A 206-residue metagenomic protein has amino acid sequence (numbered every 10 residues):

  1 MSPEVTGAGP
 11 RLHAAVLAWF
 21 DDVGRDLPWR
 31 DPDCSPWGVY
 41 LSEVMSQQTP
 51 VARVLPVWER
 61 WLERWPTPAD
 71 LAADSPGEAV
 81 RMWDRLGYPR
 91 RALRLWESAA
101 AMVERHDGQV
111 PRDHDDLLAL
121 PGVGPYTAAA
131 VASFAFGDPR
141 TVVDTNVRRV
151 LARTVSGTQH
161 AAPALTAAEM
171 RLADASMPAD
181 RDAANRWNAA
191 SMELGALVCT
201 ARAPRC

Functional and structural regions predicted by a protein language model:
M1-T6: Actinobacteria-biased recognition of intrinsically disordered, low-complexity terminal regions
G7-P10, A14-A15, W19-R205: Catalytic cores of DNA base-excision repair glycosylases
